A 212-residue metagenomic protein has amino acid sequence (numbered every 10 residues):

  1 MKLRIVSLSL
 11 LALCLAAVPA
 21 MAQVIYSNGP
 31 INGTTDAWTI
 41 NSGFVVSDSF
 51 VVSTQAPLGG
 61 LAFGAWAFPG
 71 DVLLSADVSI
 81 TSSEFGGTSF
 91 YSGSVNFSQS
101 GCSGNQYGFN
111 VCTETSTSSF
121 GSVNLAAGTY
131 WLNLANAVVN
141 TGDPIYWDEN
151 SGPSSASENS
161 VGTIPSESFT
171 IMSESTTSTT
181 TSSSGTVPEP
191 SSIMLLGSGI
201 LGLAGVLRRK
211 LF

Functional and structural regions predicted by a protein language model:
M1-K2, F212: N-terminal secretory signal peptides that target proteins for export/translocation
L3-I25, F169-S198: Short, threonine-centered small-residue motifs that mark membrane-proximal processing/anchoring sites and TM-junction
A20-T39: Boundary/junction segments of secreted and surface-exposed precursor proteins
N41-V52, E114-S118: Short beta-strands within extracellular/lumenal beta-sheet-rich domains
S53-G60: Extended extracellular/luminal ectodomain segments enriched in beta-structured repeat modules
A62-W66: Short edge beta-strand/loop segments characteristic of extracellular beta-sandwich folds
A67-P165: Aromatic- and Gly/Pro-enriched, solvent-exposed loop/edge beta-strand patches characteristic of beta-rich domains
A204-F212: C-terminal membrane-anchoring or membrane-association module
